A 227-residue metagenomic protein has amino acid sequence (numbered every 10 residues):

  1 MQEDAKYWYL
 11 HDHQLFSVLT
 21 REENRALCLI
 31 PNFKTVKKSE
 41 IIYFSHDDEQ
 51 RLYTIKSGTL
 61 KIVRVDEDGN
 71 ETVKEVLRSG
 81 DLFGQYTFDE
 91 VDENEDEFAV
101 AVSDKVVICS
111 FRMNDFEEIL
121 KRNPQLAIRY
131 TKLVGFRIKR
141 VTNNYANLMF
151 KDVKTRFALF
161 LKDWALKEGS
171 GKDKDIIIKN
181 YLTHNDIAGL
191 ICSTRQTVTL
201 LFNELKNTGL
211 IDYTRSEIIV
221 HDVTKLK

Functional and structural regions predicted by a protein language model:
M1-K38, L82-F83, T87-E90: Cyclic nucleotide-binding regulatory module and flanking cytosolic helices
E23, E75-K132, K139: Cyclic-nucleotide recognition modules
E40-D104: Cyclic nucleotide-binding regulatory domains
I55, L77-R78, F111, L182 (+1 more regions): A conserved hydrophobic position in a structured secondary element of the catalytic/binding core that shapes
S57, D81, N114-D115, F136 (+2 more regions): Alpha-helix/helix-capping structural signal
P124-L190: Polybasic "coupling" helices that flank or enter modular domains
L166-K227: Phosphate-/nucleic-acid-contacting segments
